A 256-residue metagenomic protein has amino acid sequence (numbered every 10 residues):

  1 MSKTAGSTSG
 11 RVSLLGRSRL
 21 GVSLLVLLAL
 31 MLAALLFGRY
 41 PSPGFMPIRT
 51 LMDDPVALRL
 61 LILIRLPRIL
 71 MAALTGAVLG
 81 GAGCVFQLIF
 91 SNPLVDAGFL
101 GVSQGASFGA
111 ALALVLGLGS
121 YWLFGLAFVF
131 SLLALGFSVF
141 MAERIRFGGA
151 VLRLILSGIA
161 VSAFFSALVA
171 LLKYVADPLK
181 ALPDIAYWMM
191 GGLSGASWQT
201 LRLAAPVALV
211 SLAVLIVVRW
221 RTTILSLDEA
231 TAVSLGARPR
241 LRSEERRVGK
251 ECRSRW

Functional and structural regions predicted by a protein language model:
S2-S254: Alpha-helical transmembrane segments in inner-membrane proteins
